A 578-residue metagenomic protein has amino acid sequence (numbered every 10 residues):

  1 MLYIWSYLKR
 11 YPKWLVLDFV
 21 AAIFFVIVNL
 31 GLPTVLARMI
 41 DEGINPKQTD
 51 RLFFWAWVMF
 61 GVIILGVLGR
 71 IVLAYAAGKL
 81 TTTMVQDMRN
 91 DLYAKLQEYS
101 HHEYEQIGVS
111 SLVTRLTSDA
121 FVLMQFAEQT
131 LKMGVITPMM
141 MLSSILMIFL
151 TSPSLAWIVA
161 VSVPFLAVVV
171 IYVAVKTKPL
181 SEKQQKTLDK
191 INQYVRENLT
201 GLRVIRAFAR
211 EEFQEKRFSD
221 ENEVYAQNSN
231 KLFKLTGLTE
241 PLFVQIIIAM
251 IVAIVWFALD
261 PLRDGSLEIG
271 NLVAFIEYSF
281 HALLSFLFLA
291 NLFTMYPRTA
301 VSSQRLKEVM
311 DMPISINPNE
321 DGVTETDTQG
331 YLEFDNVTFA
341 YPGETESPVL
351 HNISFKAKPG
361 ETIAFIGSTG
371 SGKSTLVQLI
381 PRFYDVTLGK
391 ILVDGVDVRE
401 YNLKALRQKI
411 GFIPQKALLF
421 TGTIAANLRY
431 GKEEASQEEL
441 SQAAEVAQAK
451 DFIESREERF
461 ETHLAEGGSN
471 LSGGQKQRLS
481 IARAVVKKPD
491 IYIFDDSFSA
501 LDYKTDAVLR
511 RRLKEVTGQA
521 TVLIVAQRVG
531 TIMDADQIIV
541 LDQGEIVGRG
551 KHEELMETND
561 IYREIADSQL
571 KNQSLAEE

Functional and structural regions predicted by a protein language model:
M1, V20-A21, V28-D41, F53 (+13 more regions): Juxtamembrane helix-loop junctions of ABC transporter transmembrane domains
M1-N29, L36, I44-V58, G69 (+15 more regions): Membrane-integrated ABC transporters
K9-K13, A77, E98-H102, S118-A127 (+9 more regions): An intracellular "coupling" helix at the cytosolic face of ABC transporter transmembrane type-1 domains
R10, W14-I27, R38, V62 (+2 more regions): Transmembrane helices of ABC transporter permease
Q48-R51, S143, M147-V161, K231-R305 (+1 more regions): Helix-loop-helix
L92, L96, I205, L306 (+1 more regions): Helix-loop junctions and hydrophobic alpha-helical segments within the transmembrane domains of large membrane
S315-D327: Pre-NBD coupling/linker segments of ABC/ABC-like ATPases
T326-E578: ABC-type nucleotide-binding domain
